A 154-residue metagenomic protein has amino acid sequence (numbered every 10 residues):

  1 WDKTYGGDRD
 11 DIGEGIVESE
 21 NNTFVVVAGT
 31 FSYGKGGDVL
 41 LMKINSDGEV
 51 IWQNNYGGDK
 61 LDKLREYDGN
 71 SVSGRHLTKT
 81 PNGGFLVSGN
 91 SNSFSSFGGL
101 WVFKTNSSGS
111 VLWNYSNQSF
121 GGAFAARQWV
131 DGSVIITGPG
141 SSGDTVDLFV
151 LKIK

Functional and structural regions predicted by a protein language model:
W1-K154: A sequence-level/structural motif corresponding to short, flexible coil/turn segments enriched in small polar residues
